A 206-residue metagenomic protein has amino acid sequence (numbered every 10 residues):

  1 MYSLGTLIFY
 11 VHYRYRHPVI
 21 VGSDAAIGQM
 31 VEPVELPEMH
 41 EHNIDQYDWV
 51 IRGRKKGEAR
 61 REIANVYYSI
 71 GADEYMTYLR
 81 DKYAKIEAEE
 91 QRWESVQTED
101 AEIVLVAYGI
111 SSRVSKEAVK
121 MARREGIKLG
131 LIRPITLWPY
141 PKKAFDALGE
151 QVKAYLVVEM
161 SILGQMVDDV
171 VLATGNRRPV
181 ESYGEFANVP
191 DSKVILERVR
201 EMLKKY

Functional and structural regions predicted by a protein language model:
M1-I44, A154, M160, V194-Y206: Structural signature of the thiamine diphosphate
T6-V11, L36-M39, E117-K128, D146-E150 (+1 more regions): Short, solvent-exposed amphipathic alpha-helical segments in soluble enzyme and RNA/protein-processing domains
R14-P18, E99-I103, E125-K128, Q151-K153 (+1 more regions): Short coil/turn connectors at secondary-structure junctions
R16-S95: Conformationally flexible catalytic loops at phosphate/diphosphate-handling active centers
R92-K128, I132, W138-A144: Redox- and metal-dependent alpha/beta enzyme cores, enriched for Fe-S-associated oxidoreductases and cofactor-handling
T136, Y140-A173: C-terminal hydrophobic structural anchor segments that stabilize assembly/packing rather than catalytic chemistry
E159-Y206: Peripheral docking tails and interdomain loops at the edges of cofactor- or intermediate-handling domains
